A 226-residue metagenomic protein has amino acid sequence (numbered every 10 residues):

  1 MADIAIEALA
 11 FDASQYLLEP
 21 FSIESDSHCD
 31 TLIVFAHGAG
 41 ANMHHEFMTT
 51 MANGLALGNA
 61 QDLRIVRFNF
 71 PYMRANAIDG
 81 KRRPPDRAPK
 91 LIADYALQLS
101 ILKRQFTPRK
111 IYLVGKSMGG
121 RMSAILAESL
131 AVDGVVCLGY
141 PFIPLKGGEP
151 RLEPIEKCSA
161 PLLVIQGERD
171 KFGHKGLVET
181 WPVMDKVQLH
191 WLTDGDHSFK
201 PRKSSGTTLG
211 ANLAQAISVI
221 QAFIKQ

Functional and structural regions predicted by a protein language model:
I4-R109, F199-K203: Serine-hydrolase catalytic machinery in alpha/beta-hydrolase-like enzymes
V34-G38, G139, Q166: The conserved beta1-alpha1 loop
K110-G115, L138: Short beta-strand immediately N-terminal to the catalytic nucleophile in serine-hydrolase-like folds
G115-G119, S123: Gly/Ala-rich beta-loop-alpha elbow adjacent to hydrolase catalytic centers
A131-P144: A conserved short beta-strand
K157-S159, V164-Q166, D170: Short beta-strand/loop motif that positions the catalytic acidic residue of the alpha/beta-hydrolase fold
K171-L177: Conserved alpha/beta-hydrolase "acid-adjacent" motif
G195-A211: Catalytic histidine-centered segment of alpha/beta-hydrolase-like enzymes
